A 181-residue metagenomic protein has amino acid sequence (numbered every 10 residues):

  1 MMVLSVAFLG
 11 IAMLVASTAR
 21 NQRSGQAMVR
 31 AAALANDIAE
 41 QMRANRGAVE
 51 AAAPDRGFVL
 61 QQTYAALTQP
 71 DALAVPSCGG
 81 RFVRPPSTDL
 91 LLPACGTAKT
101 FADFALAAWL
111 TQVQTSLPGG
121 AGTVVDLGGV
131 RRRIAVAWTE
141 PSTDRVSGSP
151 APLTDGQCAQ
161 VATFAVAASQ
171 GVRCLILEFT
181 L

Functional and structural regions predicted by a protein language model:
M1-A16, R23, A27-R30, A35: N-terminal single-pass transmembrane signal-anchor helix
V3, F8, S17, T111-V113 (+1 more regions): Generic structural signal for short, flexible, solvent-exposed coil/loop and linker residues
R23, V29-L181: Flexible, low-complexity segments enriched in proline/glycine/serine and punctuated by aromatic residues
